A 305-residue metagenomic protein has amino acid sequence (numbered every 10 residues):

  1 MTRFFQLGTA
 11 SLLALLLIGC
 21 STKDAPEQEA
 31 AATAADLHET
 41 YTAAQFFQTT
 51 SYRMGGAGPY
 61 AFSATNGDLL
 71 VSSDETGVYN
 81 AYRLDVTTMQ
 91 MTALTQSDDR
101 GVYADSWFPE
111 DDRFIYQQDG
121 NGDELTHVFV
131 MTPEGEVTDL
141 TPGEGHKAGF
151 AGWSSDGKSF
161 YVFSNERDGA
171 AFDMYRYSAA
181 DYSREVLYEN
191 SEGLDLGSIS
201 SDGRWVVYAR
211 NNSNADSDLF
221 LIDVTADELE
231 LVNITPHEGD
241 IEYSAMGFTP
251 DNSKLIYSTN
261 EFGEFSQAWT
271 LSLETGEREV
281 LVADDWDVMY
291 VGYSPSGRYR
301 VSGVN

Functional and structural regions predicted by a protein language model:
M1-T9: Bacterial N-terminal signal peptides that target proteins for export
L16-G19: C-terminal motif of bacterial Sec signal peptides marking the signal peptidase cleavage site
T22-G56, L84-Y103, V130-K147, R167 (+5 more regions): Multi-bladed beta-propeller domains
A44-Y82: Beta-strand-rich domains and repeat architectures in extracellular enzymes and scaffolds, especially beta-propellers
F62-A64, W107-F108, W153, I199 (+2 more regions): Residue-level recognition of a conserved intra-blade site in WD40 beta-propeller repeats
L69-T76, T95, F114-G122, T141 (+11 more regions): Beta-strand C-termini and the immediately following turn/loop, strongest in propeller blades
V78-N80, L125-H127, A171-D173, D216-D218 (+1 more regions): A detector of repeated loop/turn-to-beta-strand junctions in beta-rich toroidal repeat architectures
V102-T126: Glycine-rich, N-terminal phosphate-binding loop and its surrounding beta-alpha-beta segment
